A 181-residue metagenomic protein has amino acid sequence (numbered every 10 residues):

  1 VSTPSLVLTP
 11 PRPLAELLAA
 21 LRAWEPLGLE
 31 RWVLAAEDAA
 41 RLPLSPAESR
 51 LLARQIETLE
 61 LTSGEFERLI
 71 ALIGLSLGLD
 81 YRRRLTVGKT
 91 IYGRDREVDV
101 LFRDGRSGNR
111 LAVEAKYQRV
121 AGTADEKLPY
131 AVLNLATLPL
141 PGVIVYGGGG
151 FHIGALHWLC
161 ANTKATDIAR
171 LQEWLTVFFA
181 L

Functional and structural regions predicted by a protein language model:
V1-G78: Interdomain/boundary linker segments immediately adjacent to catalytic/signaling cores
R54, T58, G88, K116-R119: Conserved short-loop catalytic and cofactor-binding motifs
L61, E65, L69, D95 (+2 more regions): Short, well-structured alpha-helical interface segments that form or flank functional binding sites
G78-L79, K164: Short phosphate-binding/catalytic loops that engage adenosine nucleotides
D80-S107, G122-A124: Active-site metal-binding core of divalent-cation-utilizing nuclease and nuclease-like domains
V87, G148, L171-E173: Residue-level "edge-of-site" marker
N109-L111, K116-N162: Catalytic cores of nucleic-acid endonucleases
C160-L181: Charged, structured surface patches that assemble and position nucleic-acid processing machinery
